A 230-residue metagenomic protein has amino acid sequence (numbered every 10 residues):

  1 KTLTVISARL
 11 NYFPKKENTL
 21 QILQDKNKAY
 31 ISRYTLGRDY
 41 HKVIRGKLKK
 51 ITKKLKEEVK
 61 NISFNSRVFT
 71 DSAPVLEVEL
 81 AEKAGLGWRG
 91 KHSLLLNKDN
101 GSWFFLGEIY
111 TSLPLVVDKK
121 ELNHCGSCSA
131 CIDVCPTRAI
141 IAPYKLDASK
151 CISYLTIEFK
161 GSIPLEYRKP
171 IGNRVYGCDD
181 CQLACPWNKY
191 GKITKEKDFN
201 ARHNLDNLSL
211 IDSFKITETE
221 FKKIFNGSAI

Functional and structural regions predicted by a protein language model:
K1-H124, I163, G172-N173: Auxiliary alpha/beta "docking" domains used to position bulky ligands
G46, K50-K53, E57, S153 (+2 more regions): Charged/polar, solvent-exposed surface patches and flexible loops
L122, Y154-K169: Short helix/strand-bridging catalytic loops that position acidic/His residues to coordinate divalent metals and engage
S127: SIR2/sirtuin NAD+-dependent deacylase catalytic core
A130-Y154, K160, R174-D198: Iron-sulfur cluster-binding cysteine motifs and their immediate structural context in ferredoxin-like electron-transfer
I141-I157, N204-T219: A glycine-rich, aromatic-flanked flexible loop/lid motif
L165-I230: Alpha-helical scaffold domains
